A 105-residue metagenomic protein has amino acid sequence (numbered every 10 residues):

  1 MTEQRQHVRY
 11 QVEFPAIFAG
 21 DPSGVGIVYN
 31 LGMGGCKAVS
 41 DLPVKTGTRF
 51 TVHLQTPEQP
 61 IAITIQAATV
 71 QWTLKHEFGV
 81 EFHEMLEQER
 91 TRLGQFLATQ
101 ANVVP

Functional and structural regions predicted by a protein language model:
M1-L31, A98-P105: N-terminal helix initiation/capping motif
H7, V39-V44: Short, surface-exposed secondary-structure edge patches
F14-A19, T48-Q59: Short conserved beta-strand and strand-loop elements enriched in small hydrophobics with frequent Asp/Gly
G20-S23, Q59-Q66: Short coil-to-beta-strand transition motifs
V28, T69-V70: Conserved hydrophobic positions within beta-strands
N30, S40, L54, F82-E84: Residue-level recognition of conserved beta-strand positions in structured domain cores
M33, T73-E77: Short, conserved beta-turn/loop elements at beta-strand boundaries and strand-helix junctions
E77-P105: C-terminal output/interaction extensions
